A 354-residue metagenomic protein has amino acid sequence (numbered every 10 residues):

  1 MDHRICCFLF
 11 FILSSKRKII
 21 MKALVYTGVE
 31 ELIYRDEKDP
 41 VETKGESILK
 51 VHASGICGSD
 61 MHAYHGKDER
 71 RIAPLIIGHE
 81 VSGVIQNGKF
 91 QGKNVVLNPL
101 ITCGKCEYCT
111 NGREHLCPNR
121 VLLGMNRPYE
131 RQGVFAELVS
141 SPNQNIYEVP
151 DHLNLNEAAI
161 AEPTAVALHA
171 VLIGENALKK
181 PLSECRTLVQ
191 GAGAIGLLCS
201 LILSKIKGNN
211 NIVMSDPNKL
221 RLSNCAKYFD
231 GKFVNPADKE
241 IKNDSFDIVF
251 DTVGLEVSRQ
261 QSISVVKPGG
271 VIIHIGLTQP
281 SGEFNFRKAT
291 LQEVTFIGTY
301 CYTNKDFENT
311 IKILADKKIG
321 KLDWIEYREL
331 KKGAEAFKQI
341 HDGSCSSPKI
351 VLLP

Functional and structural regions predicted by a protein language model:
C6-C7: Cysteine-centered motifs
P40-S54, D68-T110, P150-H152: Glycine-rich beta-strand-centered segment in the early N-terminal region that forms part of a ligand/cofactor-binding
A53, F250-T252: Short, well-ordered coil/turn residues at beta-beta hairpins and beta-strand->alpha-helix junctions within
K105-Q190: NAD(P)H dinucleotide-binding glycine-rich loop of Rossmann-like/cofactor-binding domains, especially the beta1-alpha1
L153-A237: Mid-domain Rossmann-like dinucleotide-binding core that forms the NAD(H)/NADP(H) cofactor-binding site
I241-V249: A short acidic, Gly/Pro-enriched loop at the edge of an enzyme's catalytic core that lines a small-molecule cofactor
E256-D316, P354: Glycine-rich phosphate-binding loop and adjacent beta-alpha segment of Rossmann(oid) nucleotide-cofactor-binding
Q260, N304, E308-P354: C-terminal hydrophobic helical "lid"/dimerization subdomain of Rossmann-like NAD(P)H-dependent oxidoreductases
